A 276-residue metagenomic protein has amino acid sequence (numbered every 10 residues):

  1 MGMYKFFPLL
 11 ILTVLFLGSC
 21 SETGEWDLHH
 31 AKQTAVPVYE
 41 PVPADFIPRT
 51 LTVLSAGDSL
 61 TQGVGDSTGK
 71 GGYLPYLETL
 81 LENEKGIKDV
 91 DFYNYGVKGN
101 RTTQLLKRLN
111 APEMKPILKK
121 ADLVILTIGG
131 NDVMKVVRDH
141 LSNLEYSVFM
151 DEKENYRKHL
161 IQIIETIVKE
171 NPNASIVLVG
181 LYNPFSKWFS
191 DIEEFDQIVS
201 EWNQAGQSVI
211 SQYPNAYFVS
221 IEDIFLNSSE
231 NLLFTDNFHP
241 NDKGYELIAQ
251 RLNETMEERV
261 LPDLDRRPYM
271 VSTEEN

Functional and structural regions predicted by a protein language model:
L15-S19: C-terminal motif of bacterial Sec signal peptides marking the signal peptidase cleavage site
S21-T23: Bacterial signal peptide processing site
L28-G96, K115-P116: Serine-esterase "nucleophile elbow" of acetyl-processing enzymes
V97-T102, V133, H140-N155, F189-E194: Surface-exposed cleft-lining segments at the edges of enzyme active sites
K107-D151: Oxyanion-hole/transition-state-stabilizing segment in secreted/luminal serine hydrolases and related acyltransferases
I164-Q197, D223: Active-site segments of SGNH/GDSL-like serine hydrolases that catalyze O-acetyl group transfer/hydrolysis on lipids
P184-S220: Substrate-gating cap/lid alpha-helix
T235-N276: Histidine-centered active-site loop/cap adjacent to the catalytic His in serine esterases/O-acetyl transfer systems
